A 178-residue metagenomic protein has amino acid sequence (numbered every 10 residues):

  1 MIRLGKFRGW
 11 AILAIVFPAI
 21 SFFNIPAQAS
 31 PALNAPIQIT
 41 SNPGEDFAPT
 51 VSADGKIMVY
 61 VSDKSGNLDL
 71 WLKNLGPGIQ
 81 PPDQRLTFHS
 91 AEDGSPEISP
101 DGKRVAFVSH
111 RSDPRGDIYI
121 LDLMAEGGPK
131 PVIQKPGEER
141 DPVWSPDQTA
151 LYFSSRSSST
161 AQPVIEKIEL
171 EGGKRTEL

Functional and structural regions predicted by a protein language model:
I2-L4, I25-L178: Sequence signature of WD/YWTD-type beta-propeller architectures
W10-F22: Bacterial N-terminal signal peptides
